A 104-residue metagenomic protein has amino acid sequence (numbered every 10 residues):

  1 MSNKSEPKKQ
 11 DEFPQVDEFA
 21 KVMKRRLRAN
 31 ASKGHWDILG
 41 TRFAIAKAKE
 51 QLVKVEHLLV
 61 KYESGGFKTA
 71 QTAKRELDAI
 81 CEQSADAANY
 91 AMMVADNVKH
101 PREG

Functional and structural regions predicted by a protein language model:
S2-G104: Flexible "arm" and connector segments at domain edges
